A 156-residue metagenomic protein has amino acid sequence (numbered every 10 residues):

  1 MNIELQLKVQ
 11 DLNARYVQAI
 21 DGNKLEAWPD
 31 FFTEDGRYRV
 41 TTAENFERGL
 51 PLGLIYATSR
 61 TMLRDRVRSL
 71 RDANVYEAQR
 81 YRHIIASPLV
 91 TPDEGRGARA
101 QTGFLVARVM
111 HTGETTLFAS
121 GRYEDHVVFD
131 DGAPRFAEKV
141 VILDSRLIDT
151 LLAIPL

Functional and structural regions predicted by a protein language model:
M1-E4, P51, T58, T115: A structural signal for alpha-helical segments
M1-G22, D30-E34, T41: Short, low-complexity N-terminal intrinsically disordered segments enriched in polar/charged residues
L7-Q10, A19, L54, T61 (+1 more regions): A generic "alpha-helical surface" signal
Y16, W28, L63, A100 (+1 more regions): Hydrophobic pocket/interface hotspot
Y16-Q18, R71-A78, H111-E114: Short helix-to-loop capping/linker segments positioned immediately adjacent to catalytic or ligand/cofactor-binding
E34-G103: A solvent-exposed, acidic/Ser-Thr-rich amphipathic alpha-helical stretch
Y81-I84, L89-L156: A beta-strand edge to alpha-helix "cap/lid" segment located at domain peripheries
